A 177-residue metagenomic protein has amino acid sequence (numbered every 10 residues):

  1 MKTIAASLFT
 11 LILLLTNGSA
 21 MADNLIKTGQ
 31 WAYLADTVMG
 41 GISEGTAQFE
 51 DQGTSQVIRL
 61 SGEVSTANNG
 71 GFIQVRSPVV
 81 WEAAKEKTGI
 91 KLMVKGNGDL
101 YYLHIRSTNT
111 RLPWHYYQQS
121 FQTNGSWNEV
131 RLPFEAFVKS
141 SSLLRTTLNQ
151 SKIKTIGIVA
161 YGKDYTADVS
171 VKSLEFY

Functional and structural regions predicted by a protein language model:
M1-S7: Positively charged n-region of N-terminal signal peptides that target proteins for export
S7-L8, F49: Short stretches within intrinsically disordered, low-complexity N-terminal or propeptide regions
L15-N17: N-terminal signal peptide c-region/cleavage motif recognized by signal peptidases
S19-Y177: Beta-rich carbohydrate-recognition modules and glycan-binding surfaces
